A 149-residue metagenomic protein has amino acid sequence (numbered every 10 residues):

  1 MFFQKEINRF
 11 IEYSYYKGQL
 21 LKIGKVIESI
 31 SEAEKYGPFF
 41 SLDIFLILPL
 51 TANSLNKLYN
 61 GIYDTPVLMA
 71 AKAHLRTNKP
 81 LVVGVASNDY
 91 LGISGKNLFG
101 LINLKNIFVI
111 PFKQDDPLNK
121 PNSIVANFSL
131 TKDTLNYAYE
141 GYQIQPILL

Functional and structural regions predicted by a protein language model:
M1-L81, A86-L149: A cross-family phosphate/adenosyl-ligand binding-site feature
